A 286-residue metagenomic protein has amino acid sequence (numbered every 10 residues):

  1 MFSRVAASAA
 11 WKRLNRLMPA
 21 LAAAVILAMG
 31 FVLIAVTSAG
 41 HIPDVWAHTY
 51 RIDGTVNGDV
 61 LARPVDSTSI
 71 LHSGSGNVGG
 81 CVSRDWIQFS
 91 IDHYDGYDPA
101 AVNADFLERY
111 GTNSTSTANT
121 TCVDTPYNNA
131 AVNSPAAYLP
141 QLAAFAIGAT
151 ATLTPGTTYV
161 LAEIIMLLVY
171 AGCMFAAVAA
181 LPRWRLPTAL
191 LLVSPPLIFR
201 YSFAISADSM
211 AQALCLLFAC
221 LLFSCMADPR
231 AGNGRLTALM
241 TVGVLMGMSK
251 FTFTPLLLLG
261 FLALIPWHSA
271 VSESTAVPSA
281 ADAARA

Functional and structural regions predicted by a protein language model:
M1-A7, S224-A227, L256-A286: Perimembrane helix-loop-helix junctions
M1-F31, V36, G40, G79 (+1 more regions): Start-transfer (signal-anchor) and selected internal transmembrane alpha helices of multi-pass inner/ER membrane
P43, I165-L168, A189-L222, S249 (+1 more regions): Multi-pass, polyprenyl lipid-linked donor-dependent membrane glycosyltransferases
V45-Y50, N129-F145, P155-M166, R200 (+2 more regions): Membrane-embedded glycan transfer/ligation machinery that uses polyprenyl lipid-linked sugar donors/oligosaccharides
D59-Y159: Interfacial juxtamembrane loops and adjacent helix segments that form the catalytic/substrate-binding surfaces
A151-G156, F175-P196: Transmembrane-helix signature of polytopic, membrane-embedded enzymes that assemble or transfer cell-envelope glycans
A176, M210-P229, V242-G243: Specific aromatic-rich, kink-prone transmembrane helix
R235-F251, P255-L262: Membrane-interface alpha helices of multi-pass inner-membrane proteins
